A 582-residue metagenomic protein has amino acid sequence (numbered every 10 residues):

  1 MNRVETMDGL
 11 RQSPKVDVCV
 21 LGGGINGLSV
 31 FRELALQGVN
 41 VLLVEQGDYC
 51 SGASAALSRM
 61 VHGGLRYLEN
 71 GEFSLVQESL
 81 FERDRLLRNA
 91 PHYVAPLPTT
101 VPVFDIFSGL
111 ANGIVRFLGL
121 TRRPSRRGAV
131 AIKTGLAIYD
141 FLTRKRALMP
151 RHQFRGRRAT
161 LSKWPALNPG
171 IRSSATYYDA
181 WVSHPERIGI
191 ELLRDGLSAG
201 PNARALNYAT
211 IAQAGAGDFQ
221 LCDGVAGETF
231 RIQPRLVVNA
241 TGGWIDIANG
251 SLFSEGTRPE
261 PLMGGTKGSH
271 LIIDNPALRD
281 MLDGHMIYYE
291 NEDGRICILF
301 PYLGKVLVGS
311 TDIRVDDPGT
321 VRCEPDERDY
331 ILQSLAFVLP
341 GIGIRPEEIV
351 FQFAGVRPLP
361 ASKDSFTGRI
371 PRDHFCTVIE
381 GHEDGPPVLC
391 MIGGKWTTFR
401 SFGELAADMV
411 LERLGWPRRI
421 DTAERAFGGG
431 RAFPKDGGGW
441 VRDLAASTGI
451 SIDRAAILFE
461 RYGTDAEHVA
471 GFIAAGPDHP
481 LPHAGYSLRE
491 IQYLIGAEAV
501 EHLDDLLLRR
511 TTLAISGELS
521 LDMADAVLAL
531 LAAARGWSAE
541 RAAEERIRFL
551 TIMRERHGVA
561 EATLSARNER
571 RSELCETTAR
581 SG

Functional and structural regions predicted by a protein language model:
M1-V18, E33-Q37: Extreme N-terminal leader/targeting segments of oxidoreductases
P14-V16, A226-L236: Core beta-strand elements of the Rossmann-like FAD/NAD(P) dinucleotide-binding domain in flavoenzyme oxidoreductases
A35-A55: Glycine-rich FAD pyrophosphate-binding loop
R59-S162, C297: Dinucleotide-binding Rossmann-like beta1-alpha1 core, especially the glycine-rich loop that anchors the ADP
G119-S125, L142-R151, L161-G200, E228 (+3 more regions): Helix-loop-beta segment of a Rossmann-like dinucleotide-binding subdomain
R187-I188, F253-S254, R258-L307, I313-I457 (+3 more regions): C-terminal catalytic lobe of FAD-dependent flavoproteins
N207-F219: A conserved short coil-to-beta-strand element within the FAD-binding core of flavoproteins
N239-G256: Flavin (primarily FAD) binding-site architecture
